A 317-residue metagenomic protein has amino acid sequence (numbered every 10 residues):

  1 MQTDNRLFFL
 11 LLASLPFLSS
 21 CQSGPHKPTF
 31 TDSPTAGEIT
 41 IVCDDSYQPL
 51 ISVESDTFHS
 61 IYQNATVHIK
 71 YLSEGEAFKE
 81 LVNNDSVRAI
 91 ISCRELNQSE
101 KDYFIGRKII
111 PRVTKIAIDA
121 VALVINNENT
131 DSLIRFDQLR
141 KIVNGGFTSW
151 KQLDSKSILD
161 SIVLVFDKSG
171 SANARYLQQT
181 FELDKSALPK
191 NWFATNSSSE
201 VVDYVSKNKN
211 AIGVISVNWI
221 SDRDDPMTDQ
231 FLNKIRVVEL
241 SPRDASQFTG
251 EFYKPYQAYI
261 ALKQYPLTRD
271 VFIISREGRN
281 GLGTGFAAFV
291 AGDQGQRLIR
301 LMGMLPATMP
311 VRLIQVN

Functional and structural regions predicted by a protein language model:
M1-F9: Bacterial N-terminal signal peptides that target proteins for export
F9-S19: Bacterial N-terminal signal peptides
C21-Q63, K70-E74, E80, A117 (+1 more regions): Exported/periplasmic ABC-transporter solute-binding proteins
V42, H68, R88-I91: Short, conserved beta-strand segments within well-ordered enzyme catalytic domains that often line or immediately flank
G75-R107, R223-D224: Pocket-flanking alpha-helical
K108-R112: Periplasmic N-terminal soluble interaction domains immediately after the signal peptide in Gram-negative
A120: Conserved catalytic core of two-component sensor histidine kinases, primarily the HATPase_c ATP-binding
